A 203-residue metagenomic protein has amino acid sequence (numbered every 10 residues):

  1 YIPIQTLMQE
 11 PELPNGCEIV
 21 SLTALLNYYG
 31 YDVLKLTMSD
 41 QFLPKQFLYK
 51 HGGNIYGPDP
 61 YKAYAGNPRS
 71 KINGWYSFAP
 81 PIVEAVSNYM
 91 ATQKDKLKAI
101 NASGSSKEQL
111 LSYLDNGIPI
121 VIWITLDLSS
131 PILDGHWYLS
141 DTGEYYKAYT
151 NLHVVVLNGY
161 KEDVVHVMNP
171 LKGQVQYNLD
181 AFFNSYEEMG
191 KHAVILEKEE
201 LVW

Functional and structural regions predicted by a protein language model:
Y1-E84, L126-L128, D134-A148, K161: Active-site-adjacent structural segments surrounding the nucleophilic cysteine of cysteine proteases and isopeptidases
G16-E18, A99, I120-I124, V156 (+1 more regions): Structural recognition of the beta-strand scaffold that forms the well-ordered cores of secreted hydrolase catalytic
I19, K107, N151: Conserved glycosyltransferase catalytic-site signature
Y31, K35-N54, K94-S103, N184-S185 (+1 more regions): Cysteine-dependent hydrolase recognition
R69-E108, S112-N116: Mid-length scaffold segments of soluble, non-membrane domains
Q93-D95, D115-V121, K161-V164, K191: Loop/turn elements at helix/coil->beta-strand transitions in domains of secreted/extracellular proteins
L111-I132: Short, solvent-exposed, low-complexity loop/linker segments
H136-Y149, V155-W203: Noncatalytic regulatory segments and standalone regulatory/sensor domains
